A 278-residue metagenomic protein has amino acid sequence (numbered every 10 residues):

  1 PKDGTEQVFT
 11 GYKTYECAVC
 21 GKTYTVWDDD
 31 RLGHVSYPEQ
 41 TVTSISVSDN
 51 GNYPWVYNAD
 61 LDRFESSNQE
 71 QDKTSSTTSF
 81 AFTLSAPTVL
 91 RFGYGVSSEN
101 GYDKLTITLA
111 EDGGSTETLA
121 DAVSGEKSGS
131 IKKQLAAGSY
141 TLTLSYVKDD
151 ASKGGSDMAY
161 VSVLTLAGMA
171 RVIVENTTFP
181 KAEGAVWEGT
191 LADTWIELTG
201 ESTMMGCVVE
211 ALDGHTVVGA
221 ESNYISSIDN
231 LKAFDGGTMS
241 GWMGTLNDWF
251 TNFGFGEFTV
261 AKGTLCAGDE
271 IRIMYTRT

Functional and structural regions predicted by a protein language model:
P1-S36: Extracellular modular ligand-binding repeats in secreted and cell-surface proteins
S36-E65: Extracellular glycan-recognition surfaces and repeat-rich motifs
R63-L84, Y102, K127-K132, V161: Short beta-strands within extracellular/lumenal beta-sheet-rich domains
L84-R91, T203: Extended extracellular/luminal ectodomain segments enriched in beta-structured repeat modules
Y102-D112: Short, surface-exposed beta-strand/strand-loop-strand elements in extracellular ectodomains
S115-G138: Extracellular carbohydrate recognition and processing domains and analogous Trp-centered ligand-binding platforms
V123, S130-I131, Y146-K148, A167-T278: Ubiquitin-like/PB1-type beta-grasp interaction modules and other compact soluble beta-rich domains
L144-G155: Short beta-strand-plus-loop segments that form exposed binding edges in beta-rich domains
